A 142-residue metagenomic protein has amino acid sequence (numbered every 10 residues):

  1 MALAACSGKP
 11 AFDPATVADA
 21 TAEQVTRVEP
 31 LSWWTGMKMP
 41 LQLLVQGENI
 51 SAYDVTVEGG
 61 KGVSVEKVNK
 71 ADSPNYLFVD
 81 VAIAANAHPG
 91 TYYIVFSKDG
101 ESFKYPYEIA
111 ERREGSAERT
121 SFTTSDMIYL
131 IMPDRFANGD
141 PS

Functional and structural regions predicted by a protein language model:
L3-A5: C-terminal motif of bacterial Sec signal peptides marking the signal peptidase cleavage site
S7, V68, P141: Surface loops and adjacent helix of pleckstrin homology
P10-A52, Y105-R119: Beta-strand/beta-sandwich contexts
V17-A20, V55, V79, R119 (+2 more regions): Short, functionally important structural connectors and interaction interfaces within domains
M37-G100: Immunoglobulin-like IPT/TIG beta-sandwich domains and homologous Ig-like subdomains
G100-S142: N-terminal structural segment of carbohydrate-active enzymes
